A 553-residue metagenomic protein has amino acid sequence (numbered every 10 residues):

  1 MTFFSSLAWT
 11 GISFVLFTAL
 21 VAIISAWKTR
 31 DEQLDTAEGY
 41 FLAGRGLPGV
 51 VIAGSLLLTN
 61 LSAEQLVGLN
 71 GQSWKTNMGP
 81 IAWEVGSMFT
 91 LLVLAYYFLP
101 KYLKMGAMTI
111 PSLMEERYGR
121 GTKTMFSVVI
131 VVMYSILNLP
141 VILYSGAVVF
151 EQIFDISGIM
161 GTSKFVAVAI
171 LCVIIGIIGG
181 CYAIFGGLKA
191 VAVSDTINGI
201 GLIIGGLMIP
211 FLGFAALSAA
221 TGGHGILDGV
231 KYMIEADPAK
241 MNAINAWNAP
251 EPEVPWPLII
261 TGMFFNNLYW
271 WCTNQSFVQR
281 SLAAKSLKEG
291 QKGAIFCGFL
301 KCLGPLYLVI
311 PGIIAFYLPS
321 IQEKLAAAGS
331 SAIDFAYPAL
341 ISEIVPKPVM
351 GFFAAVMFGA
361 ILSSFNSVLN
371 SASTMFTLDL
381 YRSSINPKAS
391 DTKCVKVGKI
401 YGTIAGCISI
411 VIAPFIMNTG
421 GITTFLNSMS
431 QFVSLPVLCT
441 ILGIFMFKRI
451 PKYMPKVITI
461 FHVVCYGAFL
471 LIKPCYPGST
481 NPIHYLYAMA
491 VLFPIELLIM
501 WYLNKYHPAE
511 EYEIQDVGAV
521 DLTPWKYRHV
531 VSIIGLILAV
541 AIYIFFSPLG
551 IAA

Functional and structural regions predicted by a protein language model:
M1, E32, Y476-A553: Terminal cytosolic tails of multi-pass membrane transporters, especially the segment immediately following the final
M1-L66, G186: Membrane-interface "cap" regions at the ends of multi-pass membrane proteins
T2-L7, G44-R45, V51, G68-A82 (+5 more regions): Loop-to-helix junctions at membrane interfaces in multi-pass transport proteins
T2-W9, G71-P80, E84, V141-A169 (+7 more regions): Transmembrane helix-loop boundary segments of multi-pass membrane transporters
V21, L57-L58, G79-I184, G262-W270 (+2 more regions): Helix-loop-helix module between adjacent transmembrane segments
E38, A107-P111, E115-E116, T122 (+7 more regions): Hydrophobic, small-residue-rich membrane helices and short re-entrant helix-turn-helix hairpins that build
R120-T124, S135, F165-V173, T377-G420 (+1 more regions): Loop-to-transmembrane helix boundary motifs in multi-pass membrane proteins
M454-Y466: Central hydrophobic cores of alpha-helical transmembrane segments in multi-pass integral membrane proteins
